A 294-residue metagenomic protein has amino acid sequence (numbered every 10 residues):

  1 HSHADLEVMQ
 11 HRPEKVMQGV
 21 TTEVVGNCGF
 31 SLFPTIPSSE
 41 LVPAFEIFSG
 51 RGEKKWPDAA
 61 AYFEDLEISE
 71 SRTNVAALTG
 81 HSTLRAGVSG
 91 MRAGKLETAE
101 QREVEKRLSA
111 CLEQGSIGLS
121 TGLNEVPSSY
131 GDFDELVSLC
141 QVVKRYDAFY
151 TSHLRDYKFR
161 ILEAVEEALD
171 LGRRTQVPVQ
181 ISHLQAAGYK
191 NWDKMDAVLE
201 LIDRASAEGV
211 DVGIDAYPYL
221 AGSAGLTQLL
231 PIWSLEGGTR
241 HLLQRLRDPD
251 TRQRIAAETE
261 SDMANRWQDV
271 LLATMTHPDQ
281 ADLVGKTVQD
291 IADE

Functional and structural regions predicted by a protein language model:
H1-E7, V88-R102, E125-G131, R155-K158: Active-site mouth loops of central-metabolism enzymes
H1-K54: Metal-associated gating/positioning segment near the N- to mid-region
L6-R12, E100-A110, L162-A164: Short, acidic/polar
K15-V16, E23, C111, V143 (+3 more regions): Generic structural signal for hydrophobic
F30-P34, Y157-F159, G188, L220-A221: Short gly/pro/ser/thr-enriched loop/turn and capping motifs at secondary-structure boundaries
G52-Y62, L66: Core domains of carbohydrate- and sulfate-ester-processing enzymes
F63-L66, S71-T98, V104-E125, D170-R173 (+2 more regions): Active-site neighborhoods of metal-dependent hydrolases
A110-A168: Divalent metal-binding pocket/active-site signature
